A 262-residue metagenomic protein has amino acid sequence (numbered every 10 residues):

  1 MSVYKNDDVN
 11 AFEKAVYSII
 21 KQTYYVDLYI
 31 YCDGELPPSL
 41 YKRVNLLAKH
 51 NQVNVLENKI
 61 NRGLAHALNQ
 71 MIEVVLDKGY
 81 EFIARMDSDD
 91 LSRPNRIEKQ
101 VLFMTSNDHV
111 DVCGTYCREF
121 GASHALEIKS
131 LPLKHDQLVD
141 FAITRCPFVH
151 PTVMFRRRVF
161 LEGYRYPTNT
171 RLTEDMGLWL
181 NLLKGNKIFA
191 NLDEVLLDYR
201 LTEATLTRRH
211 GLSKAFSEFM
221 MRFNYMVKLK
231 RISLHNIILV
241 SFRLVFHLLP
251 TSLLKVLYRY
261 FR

Functional and structural regions predicted by a protein language model:
M1-G211: Nucleotide-sugar donor-binding/catalytic module of glycosyltransferases that assemble extracellular/cell-envelope
L36, S217-E218, R259-R262: Short alpha-helical linear motifs
P132-L133, R145, F219-F223, P250: Surface-exposed, interaction-prone regions with an acidic/low-complexity signature
D175, W179, A215-E218, F242: A general structural signal for well-ordered alpha-helical segments in protein cores
Y199, R208-I232: Catalytic core of nucleotide-sugar-dependent glycosyltransferases
K228-Y260: A transmembrane-helix-recognition feature enriched in membrane-embedded lipid enzymes and envelope glyco-/phospholipid
